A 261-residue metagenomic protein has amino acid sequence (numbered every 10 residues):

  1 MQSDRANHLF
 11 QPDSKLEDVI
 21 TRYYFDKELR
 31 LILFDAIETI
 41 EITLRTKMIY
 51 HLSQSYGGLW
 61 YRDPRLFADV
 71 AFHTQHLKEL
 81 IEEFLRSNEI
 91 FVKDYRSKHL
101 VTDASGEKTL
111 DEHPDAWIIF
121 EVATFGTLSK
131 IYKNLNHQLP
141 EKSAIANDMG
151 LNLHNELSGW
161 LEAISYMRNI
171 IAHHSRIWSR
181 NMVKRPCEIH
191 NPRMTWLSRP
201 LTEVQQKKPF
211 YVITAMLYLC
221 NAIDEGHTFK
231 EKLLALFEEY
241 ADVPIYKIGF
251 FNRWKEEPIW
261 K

Functional and structural regions predicted by a protein language model:
M1-K261: Long, contiguous internal "core" modules enriched in hydrophobic/ aromatic residues
